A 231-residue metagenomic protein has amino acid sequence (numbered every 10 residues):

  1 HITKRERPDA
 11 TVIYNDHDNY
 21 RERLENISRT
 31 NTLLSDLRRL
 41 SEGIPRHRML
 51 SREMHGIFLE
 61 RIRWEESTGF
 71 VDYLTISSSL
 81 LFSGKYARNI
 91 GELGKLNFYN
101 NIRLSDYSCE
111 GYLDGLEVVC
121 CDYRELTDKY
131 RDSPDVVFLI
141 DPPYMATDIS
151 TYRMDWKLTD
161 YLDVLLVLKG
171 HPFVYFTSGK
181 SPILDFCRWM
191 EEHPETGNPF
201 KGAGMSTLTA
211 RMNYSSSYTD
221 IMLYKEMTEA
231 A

Functional and structural regions predicted by a protein language model:
H1-E6, R23-N26, Y130, T147-R153 (+1 more regions): A short acidic (Asp/Glu
H1-K4, Y14-D18, L74, S78-S83 (+1 more regions): Conserved proline-anchored active-site loop of SAM-dependent methyltransferases that bridges a beta-strand
R5, T68-F70, G111-L113, K129-P134 (+1 more regions): Flexible, charged surface loops at secondary-structure boundaries
D9-L113, M227-A230: Class I S-adenosyl-L-methionine-dependent methyltransferase module
T11-I13, V136-F138, G170-T177: Hydrophobic beta-strand segments of well-ordered beta-sheets in folded domains
I57-F58, Y99-R103, M154-L165: Well-ordered, non-membrane alpha-helical segments in soluble/globular domains
G115-Y161: Active-site segment flanking the S-adenosylmethionine/decSAM binding pocket in AdoMet-dependent transferases
Y161-A231: Long, positively charged, glycine-interspersed low-complexity recognition regions
